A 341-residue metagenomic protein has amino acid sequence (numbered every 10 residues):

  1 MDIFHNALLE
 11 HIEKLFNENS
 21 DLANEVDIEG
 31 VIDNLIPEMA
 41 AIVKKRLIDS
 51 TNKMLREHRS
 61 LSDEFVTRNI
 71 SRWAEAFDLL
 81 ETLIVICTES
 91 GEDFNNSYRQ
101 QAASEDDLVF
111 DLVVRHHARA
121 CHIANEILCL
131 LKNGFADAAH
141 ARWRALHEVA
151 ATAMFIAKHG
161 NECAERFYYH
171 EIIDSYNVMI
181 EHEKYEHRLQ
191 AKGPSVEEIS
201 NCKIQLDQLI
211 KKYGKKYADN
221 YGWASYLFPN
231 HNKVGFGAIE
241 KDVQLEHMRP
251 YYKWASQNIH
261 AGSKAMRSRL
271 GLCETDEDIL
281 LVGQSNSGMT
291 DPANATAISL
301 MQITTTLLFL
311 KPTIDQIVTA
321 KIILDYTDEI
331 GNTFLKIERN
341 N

Functional and structural regions predicted by a protein language model:
M1-A102, I173-N341: Secondary-shell segments that build the walls of catalytic and ion/ligand-binding clefts
I86-I156: Long, hydrophobic/aromatic-enriched structural stretches that serve as scaffold segments
V109, K132-A139, E165, Q244 (+1 more regions): Residue-level recognition of alpha-helical structural elements
H117, H122-N125, W143, G160-C163 (+2 more regions): A broad "ordered helical/assembly scaffold" signature
G134, A138-E181, Y185: Internal, hydrophobic cores of structured domains that mediate oligomerization or house catalytic pockets within large
